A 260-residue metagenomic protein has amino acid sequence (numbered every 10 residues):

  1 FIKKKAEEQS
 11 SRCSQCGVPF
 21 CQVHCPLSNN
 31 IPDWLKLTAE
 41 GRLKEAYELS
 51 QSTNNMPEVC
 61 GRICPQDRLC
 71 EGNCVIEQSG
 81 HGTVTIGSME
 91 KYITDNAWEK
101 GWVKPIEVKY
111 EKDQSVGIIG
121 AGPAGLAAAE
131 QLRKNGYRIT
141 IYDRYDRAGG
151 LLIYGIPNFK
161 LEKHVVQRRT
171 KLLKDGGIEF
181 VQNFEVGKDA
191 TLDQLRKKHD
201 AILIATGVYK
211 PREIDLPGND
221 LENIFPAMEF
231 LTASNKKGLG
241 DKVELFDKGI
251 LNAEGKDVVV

Functional and structural regions predicted by a protein language model:
F1-K4, Q9, E90-V260: Residues forming the flavin
F1-S10, N30-R62, G80-Y110, S234-N235: Ferredoxin-type iron-sulfur electron-transfer modules in oxidoreductases and energy-metabolism complexes
R12-Q15, S52, I76, G80 (+2 more regions): General structural signal for alpha-helix termini and helix-helix connectors
C13, D67, N219-L221: Acidic-histidine catalytic/liganding microenvironments
Q15-E40, V59-K91, T140, R144-R147 (+1 more regions): Iron-sulfur cluster-binding cysteine motifs and their immediate structural context in ferredoxin-like electron-transfer
P32, K44, G72, R212 (+1 more regions): Glycine-centered loop/turn positions within well-structured domains that cap or flank conserved ligand/cofactor-binding
